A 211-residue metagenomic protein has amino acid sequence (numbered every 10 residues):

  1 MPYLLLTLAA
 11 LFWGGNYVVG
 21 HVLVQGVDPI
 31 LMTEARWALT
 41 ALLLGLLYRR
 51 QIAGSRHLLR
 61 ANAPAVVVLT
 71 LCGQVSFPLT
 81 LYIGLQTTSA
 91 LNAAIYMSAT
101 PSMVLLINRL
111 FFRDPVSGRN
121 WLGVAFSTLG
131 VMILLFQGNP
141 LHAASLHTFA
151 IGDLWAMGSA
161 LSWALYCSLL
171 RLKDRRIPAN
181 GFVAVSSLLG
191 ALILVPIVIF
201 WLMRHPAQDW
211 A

Functional and structural regions predicted by a protein language model:
M1-E34, A144-L172, L192-P196: Glycine-/small-residue-enriched transmembrane alpha-helix faces in small-molecule transporters and effluxers
L5-L6, V66-T70, Y82, A94 (+3 more regions): Residue-level signature of transmembrane alpha-helical cores of multipass secondary-active transporters and flippases
A10, T33-A35, Q74, P78 (+2 more regions): Helix-helix packing/entry segments at the starts of transmembrane helices
F12, N16-Y17, G45-M97, L105 (+1 more regions): Specific transmembrane alpha-helical segments of multi-pass solute transporters/efflux pumps, especially DMT/EamA
V18-P29, G54, Q86, L135-F149 (+1 more regions): Membrane-interface helix termini and inter-helical loops of multi-pass transporters
L31-L42, C72, P78-W121, S159: Specific alpha-helical transmembrane segments that line the substrate/conduction pathway and gating interfaces
A38, L44, V116-N139, L194: Hydrophobic transmembrane alpha-helices of multi-pass small-molecule transport proteins
A61-L69, V116-L129, I177-S186: Cytoplasmic-side transmembrane-helix entry/capping segments in multi-pass membrane proteins
